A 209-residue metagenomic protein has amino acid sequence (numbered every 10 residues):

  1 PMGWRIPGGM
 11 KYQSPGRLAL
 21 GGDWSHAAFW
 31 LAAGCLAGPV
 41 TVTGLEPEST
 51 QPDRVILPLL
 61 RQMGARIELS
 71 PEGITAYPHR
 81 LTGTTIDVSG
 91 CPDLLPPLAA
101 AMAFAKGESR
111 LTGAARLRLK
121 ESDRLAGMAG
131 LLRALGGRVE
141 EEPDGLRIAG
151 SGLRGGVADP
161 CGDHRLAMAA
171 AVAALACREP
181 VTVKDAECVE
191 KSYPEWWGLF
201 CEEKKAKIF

Functional and structural regions predicted by a protein language model:
P1-F209: Short, structured segments at the rim of ligand-binding sites
